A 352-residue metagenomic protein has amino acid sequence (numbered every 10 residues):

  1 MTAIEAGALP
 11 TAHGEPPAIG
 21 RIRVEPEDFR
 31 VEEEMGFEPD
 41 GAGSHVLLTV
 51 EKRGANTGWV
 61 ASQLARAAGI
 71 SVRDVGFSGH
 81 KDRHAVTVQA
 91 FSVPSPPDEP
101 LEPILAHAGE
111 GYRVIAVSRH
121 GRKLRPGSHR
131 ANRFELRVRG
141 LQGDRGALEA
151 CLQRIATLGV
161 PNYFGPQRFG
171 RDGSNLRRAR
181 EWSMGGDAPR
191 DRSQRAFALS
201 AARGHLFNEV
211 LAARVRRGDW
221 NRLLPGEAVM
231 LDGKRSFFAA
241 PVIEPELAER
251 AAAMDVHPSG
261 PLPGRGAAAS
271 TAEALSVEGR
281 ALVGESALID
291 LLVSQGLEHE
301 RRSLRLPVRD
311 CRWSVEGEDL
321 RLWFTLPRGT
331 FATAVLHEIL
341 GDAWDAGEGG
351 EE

Functional and structural regions predicted by a protein language model:
M1-E352: Non-catalytic, substrate/partner-engaging modules appended to enzymatic cores
